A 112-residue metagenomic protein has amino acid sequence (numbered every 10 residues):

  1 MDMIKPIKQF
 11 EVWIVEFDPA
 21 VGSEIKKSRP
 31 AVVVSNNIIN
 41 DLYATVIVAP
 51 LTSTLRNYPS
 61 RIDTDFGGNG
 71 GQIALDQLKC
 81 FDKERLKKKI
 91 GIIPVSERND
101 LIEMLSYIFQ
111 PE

Functional and structural regions predicted by a protein language model:
M1-E112: Conserved functional hotspots at enzyme active or ligand-binding sites that engage polyanionic ligands
